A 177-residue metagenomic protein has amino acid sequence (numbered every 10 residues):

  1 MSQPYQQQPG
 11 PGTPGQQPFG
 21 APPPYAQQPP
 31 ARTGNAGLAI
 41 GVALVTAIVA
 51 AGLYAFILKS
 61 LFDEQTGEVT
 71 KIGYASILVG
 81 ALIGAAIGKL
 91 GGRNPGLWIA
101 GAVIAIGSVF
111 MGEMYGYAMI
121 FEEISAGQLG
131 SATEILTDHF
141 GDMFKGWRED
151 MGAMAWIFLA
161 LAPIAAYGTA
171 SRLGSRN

Functional and structural regions predicted by a protein language model:
M1-A31: Intrinsically disordered, low-complexity Pro/Gly-rich regions
P24-V45: Cytosolic juxtamembrane helix and N-cap/initiation of the first transmembrane helix
G37, L58-V79: Transmembrane alpha-helix entry/boundary detector in multi-pass membrane proteins
I48-F62: Membrane-embedded alpha-helical segments in integral membrane proteins
G73-A85, V103, G107: Hydrophobic alpha-helical segments embedded in the membrane of multi-pass proteins
L82-A102, A166-N177: Cytoplasmic membrane-interface segments at the C-terminal ends of transmembrane helices
I99-I120: Hydrophobic alpha-helical membrane-insertion segments
M114-N177: C-terminal binding/interaction regions
